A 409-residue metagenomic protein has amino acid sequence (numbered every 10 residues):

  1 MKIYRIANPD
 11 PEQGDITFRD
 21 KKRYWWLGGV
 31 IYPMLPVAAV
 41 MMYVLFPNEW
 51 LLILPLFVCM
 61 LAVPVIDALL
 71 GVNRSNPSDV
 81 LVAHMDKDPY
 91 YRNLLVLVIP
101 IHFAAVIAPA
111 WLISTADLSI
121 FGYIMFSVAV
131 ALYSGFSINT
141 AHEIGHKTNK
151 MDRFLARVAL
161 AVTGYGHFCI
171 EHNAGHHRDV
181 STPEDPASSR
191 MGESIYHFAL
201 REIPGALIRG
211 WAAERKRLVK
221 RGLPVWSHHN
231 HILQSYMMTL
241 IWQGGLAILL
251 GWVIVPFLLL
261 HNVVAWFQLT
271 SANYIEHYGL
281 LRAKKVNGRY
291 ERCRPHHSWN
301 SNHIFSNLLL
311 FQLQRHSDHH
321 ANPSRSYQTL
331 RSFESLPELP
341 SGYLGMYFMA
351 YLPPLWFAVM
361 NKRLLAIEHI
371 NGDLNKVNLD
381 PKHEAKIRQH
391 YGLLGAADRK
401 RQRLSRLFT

Functional and structural regions predicted by a protein language model:
K2-V30, M41, N149-R157, A161-I232 (+1 more regions): Cytosolic/stromal cytosol-facing helical appendages immediately following the last transmembrane segment
D20-A68, P89-S114, F121-S134, S227-S271 (+2 more regions): Alpha-helical bilayer-embedded segments of polytopic membrane proteins, i.e., transmembrane/intramembrane helices
P64-R74, G135-E143, G166-C169, Q268-H277: Juxtamembrane membrane-interface segments at transmembrane alpha-helix termini
L69-H84, L281: Membrane-helix interface/capping segments
N73-N76, L112-T115, G145, G279 (+1 more regions): Juxtamembrane transmembrane-helix termini
S78-I203: Intramembrane catalytic core of multi-pass membrane enzymes that act on lipidic substrates
G135-N139, L258, L308, Q312 (+1 more regions): Short alpha-helical catalytic segment bearing the HExxH-like zincin motif of zinc-dependent metalloproteases
